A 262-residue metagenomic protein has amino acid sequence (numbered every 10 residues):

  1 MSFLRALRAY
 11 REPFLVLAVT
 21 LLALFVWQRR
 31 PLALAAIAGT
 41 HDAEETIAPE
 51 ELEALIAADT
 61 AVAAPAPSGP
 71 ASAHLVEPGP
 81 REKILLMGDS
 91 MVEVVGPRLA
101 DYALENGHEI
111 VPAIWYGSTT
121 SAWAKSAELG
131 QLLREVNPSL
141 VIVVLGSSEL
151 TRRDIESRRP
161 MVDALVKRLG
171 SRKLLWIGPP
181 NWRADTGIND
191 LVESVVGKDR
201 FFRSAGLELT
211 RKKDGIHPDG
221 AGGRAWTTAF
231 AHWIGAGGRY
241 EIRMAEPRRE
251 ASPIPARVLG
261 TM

Functional and structural regions predicted by a protein language model:
M1-K83, V92, G235-M262: N-terminal secretory targeting modules
A6-L17, N106, K125-A251, L259-G260: Alpha-helical cap/lid subdomain in secreted, periplasmic, or secretory-pathway luminal O-acyl-processing enzymes
A63-A64, G117-A122, R152-D154: Short, flexible loop segments at the rims of nucleotide/cofactor-binding pockets, characterized by
G69-S72, P80, T120-G130, K212: N-terminal post-signal-peptidase region of extra-cytosolic proteins
P78-L86, G107, P112, V143-S147: Acidic/histidine-rich, surface-exposed loop or edge segments in extracytoplasmic proteins
R81-P97, T119: Catalytic nucleophile-elbow at a beta strand-turn-alpha helix junction centered on a G-D-S/GDSL motif, marking
V95-G107: A short, Lys/Arg-enriched amphipathic alpha-helix followed by its capping loop at the start of a domain
G107-A124: A short beta-strand-loop structural module common to alpha/beta enzyme folds
